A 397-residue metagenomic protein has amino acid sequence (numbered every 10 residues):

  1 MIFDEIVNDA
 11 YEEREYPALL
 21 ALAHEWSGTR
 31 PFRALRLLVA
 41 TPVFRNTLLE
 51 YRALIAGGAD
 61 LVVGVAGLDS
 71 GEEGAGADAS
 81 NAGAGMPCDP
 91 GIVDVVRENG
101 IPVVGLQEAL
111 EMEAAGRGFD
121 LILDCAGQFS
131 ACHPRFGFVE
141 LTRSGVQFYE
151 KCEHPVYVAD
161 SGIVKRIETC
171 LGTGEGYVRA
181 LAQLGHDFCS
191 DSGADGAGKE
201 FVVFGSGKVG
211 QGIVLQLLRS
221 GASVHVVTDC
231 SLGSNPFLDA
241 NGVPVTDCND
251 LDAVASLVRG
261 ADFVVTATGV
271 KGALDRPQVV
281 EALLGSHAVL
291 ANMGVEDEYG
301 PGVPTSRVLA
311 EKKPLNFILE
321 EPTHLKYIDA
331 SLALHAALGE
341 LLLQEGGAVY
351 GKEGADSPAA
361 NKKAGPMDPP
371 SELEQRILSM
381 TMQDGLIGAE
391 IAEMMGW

Functional and structural regions predicted by a protein language model:
M1-F32, D69-G74, N81-C88, V93-G196: Glycine/serine-rich phosphate-binding loop and adjoining beta1-alpha1 elements at the start of nucleotide-handling
F3-L19, F44, V158-D191, V289-W397: Adenosine-phosphate binding glycine-rich loop
A34-T47, C189-L218: Glycine-rich adenosine-cofactor-binding loop
V43-A59: Histidine-anchored nucleotide/phosphate-binding helix
V63-E73, G85-I92, S220-N241: NAD(P)-binding Rossmann-fold cofactor-contacting core
A115-G116, G196, A255-R259, L283-L284: A short, aliphatic-rich alpha-helical micro-motif
D124, R135-S144, F263-K271, R276-V308: ADP-ribose/adenylate-binding Rossmann-like module
A222-R259, V264-K271: Adenosine-nucleotide cofactor-binding segment
